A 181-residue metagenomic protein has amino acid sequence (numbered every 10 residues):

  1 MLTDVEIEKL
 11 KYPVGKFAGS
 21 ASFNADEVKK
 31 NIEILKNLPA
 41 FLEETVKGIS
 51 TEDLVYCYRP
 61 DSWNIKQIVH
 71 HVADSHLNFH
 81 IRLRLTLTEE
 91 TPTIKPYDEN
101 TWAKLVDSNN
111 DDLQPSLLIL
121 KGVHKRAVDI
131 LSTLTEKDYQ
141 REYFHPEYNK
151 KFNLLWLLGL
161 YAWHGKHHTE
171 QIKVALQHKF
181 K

Functional and structural regions predicted by a protein language model:
M1-V14, A18, L54-N100, Q140-K181: Short, contiguous alpha-helical
S22, D26-N31, E89, D111 (+1 more regions): Solvent-exposed interaction patches of small proteins and small membrane subunits
S22-R59: Short, contiguous, helix-prone interaction/anchoring segments in small proteins
N24-V28, V106-N110, K150-L154: A short, mixed-charge helix-start or loop-turn motif at secondary-structure junctions
K29-K36, K66, H70, Q114 (+3 more regions): A generic "alpha-helical surface" signal
N31, L54, D61, N109 (+2 more regions): Residue-level recognition of alpha-helical structural elements
E33-T45, A103-Q140: Acidic/histidine-rich alpha-helical segments that form the ligand environment of transition-metal centers
